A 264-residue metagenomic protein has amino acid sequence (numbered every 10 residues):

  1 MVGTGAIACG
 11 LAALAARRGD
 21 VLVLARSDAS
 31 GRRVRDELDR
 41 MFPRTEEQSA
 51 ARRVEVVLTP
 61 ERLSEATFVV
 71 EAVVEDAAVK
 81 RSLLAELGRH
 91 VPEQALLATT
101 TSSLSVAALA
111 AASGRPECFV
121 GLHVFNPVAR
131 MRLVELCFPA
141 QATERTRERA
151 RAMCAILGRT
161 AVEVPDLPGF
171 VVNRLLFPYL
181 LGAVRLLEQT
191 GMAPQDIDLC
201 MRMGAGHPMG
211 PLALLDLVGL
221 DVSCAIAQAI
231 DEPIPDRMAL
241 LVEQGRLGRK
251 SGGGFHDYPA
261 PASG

Functional and structural regions predicted by a protein language model:
M1-R44: NAD(P)+-binding Rossmann beta1-loop-alpha1 motif at the extreme N-terminus of oxidoreductases
G19, L38, R115, L133-L167 (+1 more regions): Internal alpha-helical scaffold of NAD(P)-dependent oxidoreductase catalytic cores
R26, A155-R159, P165-D166, E188-Q189 (+1 more regions): NAD(P)-dependent Rossmann-like dehydrogenase/reductase catalytic/cofactor-binding core
E46-E55, E117-C118, R159: A short helix-to-beta-strand connector/capping loop
A50-A66: Short acidic low-complexity segments
V56-L58, T99-T101, P165: Short loop/edge segments at beta-strand edges and connector loops that shape dinucleotide/nucleotide cofactor-binding
E61, F68, V73-L133: Rossmann-like NAD(P)(H) cofactor-binding subdomain of soluble oxidoreductases
